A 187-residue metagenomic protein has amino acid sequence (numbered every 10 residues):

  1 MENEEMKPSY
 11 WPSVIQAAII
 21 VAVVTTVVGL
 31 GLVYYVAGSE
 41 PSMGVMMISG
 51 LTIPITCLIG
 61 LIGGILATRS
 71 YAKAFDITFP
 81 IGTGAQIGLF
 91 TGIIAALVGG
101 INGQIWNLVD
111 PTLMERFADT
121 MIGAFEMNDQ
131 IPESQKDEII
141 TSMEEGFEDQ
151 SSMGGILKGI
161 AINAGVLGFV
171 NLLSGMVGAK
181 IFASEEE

Functional and structural regions predicted by a protein language model:
M1-K7, K180-E187: Short, charged juxtamembrane terminal tails flanking transmembrane helices
M1-K73: Transmembrane alpha-helical insertion/packing segments
V21-L32, I59-G63, A95-G103, V166 (+1 more regions): Alpha-helical transmembrane segments of multipass membrane proteins
V28-A37, T68-A72, G99-N107, S174-A183: Membrane-water interface at transmembrane helix exits
G44-Y71, L108-P111, S152-M176: Selective recognition of hydrophobic, aromatic-rich stretches within alpha-helical transmembrane segments of polytopic
S70-I93: Alpha-helical transmembrane segments with an aromatic anchor "belt"
V98-E133: Functional transmembrane-helix hotspots
F125-S151: Short membrane-interface loop/juxtamembrane segments of multi-pass integral membrane proteins
